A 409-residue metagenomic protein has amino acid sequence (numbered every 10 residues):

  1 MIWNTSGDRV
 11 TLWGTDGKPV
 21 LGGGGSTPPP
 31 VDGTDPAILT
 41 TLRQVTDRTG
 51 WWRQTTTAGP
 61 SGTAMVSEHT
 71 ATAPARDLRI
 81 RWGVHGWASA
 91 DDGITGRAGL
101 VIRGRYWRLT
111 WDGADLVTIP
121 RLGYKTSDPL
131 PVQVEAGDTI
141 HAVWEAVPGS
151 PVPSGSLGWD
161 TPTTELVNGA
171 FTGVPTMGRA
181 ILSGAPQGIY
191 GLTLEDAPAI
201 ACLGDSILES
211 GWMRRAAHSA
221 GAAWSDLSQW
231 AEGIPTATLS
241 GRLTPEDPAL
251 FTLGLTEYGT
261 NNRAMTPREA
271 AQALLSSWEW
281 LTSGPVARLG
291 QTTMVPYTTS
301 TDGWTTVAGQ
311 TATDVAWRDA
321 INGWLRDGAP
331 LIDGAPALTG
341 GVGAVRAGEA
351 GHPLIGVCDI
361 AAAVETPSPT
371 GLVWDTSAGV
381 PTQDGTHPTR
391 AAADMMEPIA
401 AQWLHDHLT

Functional and structural regions predicted by a protein language model:
M1-D8, W13-D16, V20-L203: N-terminal secretory targeting modules
M1-V31, R242-E246, Q272-L289, G323-D327 (+4 more regions): Viral virion structural and adsorption modules
L122, I189-W280, Y297-Q310, D319 (+2 more regions): Conserved SGNH/GDSL esterase-like catalytic core that processes O-acyl groups on lipids and polysaccharides
V134-E135, L194-E195, D247-A249, G348-H352: Extracellular/periplasmic catalytic domains that process cell-envelope and extracellular macromolecules
L253, R288-G290, G356: Proline-centered loop/turn at the N-terminus of a beta-strand
G259, M294, A362: Flexible loop residues that form catalytic and substrate-binding hotspots at small-molecule/glycan-binding clefts
Y297-T409: Catalytic His-Asp segment of secreted/periplasmic serine-dependent ester chemistry enzymes
